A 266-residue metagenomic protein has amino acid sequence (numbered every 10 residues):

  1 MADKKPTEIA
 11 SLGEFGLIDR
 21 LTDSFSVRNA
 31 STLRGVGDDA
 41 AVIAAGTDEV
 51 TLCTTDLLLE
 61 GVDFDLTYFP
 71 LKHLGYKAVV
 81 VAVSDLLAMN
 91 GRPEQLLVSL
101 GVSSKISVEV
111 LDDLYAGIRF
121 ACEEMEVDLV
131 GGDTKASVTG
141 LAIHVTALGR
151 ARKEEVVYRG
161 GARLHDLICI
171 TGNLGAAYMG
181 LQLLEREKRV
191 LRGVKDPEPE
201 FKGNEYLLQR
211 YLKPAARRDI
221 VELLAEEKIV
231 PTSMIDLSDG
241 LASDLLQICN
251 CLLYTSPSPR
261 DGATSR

Functional and structural regions predicted by a protein language model:
M1-S256, R260, R266: Helix-biased detector of long, well-ordered alpha-helical tracts
